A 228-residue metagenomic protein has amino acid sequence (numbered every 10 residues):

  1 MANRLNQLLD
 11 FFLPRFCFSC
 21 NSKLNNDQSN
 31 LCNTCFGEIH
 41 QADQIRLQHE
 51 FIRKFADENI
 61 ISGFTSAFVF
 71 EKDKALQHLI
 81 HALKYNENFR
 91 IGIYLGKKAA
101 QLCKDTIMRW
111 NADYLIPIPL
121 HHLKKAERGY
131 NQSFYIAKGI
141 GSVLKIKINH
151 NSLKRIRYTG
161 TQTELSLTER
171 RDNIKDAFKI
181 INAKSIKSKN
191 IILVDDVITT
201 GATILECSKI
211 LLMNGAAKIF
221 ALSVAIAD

Functional and structural regions predicted by a protein language model:
M1-D195, T199-D228: Glycine-rich phosphate/pyrophosphate-handling loop used in enzymes and phosphotransfer proteins
